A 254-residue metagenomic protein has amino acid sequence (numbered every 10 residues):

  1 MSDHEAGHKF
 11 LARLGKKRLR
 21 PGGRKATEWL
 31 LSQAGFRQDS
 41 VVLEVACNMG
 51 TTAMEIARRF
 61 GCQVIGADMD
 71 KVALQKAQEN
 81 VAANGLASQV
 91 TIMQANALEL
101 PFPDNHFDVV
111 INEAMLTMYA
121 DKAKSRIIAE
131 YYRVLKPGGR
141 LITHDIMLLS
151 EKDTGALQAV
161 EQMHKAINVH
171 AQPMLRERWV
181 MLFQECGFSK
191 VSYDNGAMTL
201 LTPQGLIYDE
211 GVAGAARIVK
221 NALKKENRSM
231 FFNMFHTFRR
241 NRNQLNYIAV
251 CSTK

Functional and structural regions predicted by a protein language model:
G7-G22: Class I SAM-dependent methyltransferase Rossmann-like catalytic core, especially the SAM/SAH-binding loop
L14, I146-V169: Short, glycine-/aromatic-enriched active-site segment of Class I SAM-dependent methyltransferases
R20-S40: Conserved alpha-helix/loop element of class I SAM-dependent methyltransferases that forms part of the SAM/SAH-binding
L43, M49-E99: Class I SAM-dependent methyltransferase SAM/SAH-binding core
L98-V110: A short acidic, Gly/Pro-enriched loop at the edge of an enzyme's catalytic core that lines a small-molecule cofactor
S125-R140: A short glycine-rich, Lys/Arg-flanked "PGG" loop and its adjoining helix->strand segment in the class I
A171-C186: Short alpha-helix
S192-K254: Conserved Class I S-adenosyl-L-methionine
